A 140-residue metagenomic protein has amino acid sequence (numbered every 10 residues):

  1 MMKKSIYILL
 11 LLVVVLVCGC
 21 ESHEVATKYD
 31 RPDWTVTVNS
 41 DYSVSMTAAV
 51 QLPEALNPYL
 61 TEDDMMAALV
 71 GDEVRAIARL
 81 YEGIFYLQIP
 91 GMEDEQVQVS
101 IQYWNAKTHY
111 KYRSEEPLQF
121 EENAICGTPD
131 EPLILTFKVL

Functional and structural regions predicted by a protein language model:
M1-C18: Sec-dependent bacterial lipoprotein signal peptides
V17-V36: Bacterial Sec-dependent N-terminal signal peptides
D33, T37, E116-L140: Extracellular beta-sheet/turn segments enriched in Thr/Pro/Gly and aliphatic residues
N39-P58: Short amphipathic, basic-aromatic surface patches that mediate peripheral association with negatively charged
D41, W104, E131-P132: Extracellular or exported targeting regions of proteins
P58-D64: Short proline/glycine-enriched turn/loop motifs at strand-loop junctions of beta-rich domains
D64, L69-V99: Tryptophan-paired
Y103-S114: Short acidic/polar inter-strand loop motif in beta-rich domains
